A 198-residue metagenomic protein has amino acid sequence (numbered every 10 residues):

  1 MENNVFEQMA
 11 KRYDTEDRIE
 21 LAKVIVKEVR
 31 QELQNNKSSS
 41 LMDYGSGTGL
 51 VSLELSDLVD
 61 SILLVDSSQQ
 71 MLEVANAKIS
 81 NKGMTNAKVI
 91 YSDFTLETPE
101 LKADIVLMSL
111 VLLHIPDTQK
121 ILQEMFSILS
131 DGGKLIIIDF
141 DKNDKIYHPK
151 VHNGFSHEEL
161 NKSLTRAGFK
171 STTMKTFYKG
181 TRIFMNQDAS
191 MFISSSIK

Functional and structural regions predicted by a protein language model:
M1-N36, V74: Conserved class I S-adenosyl-L-methionine
M42-L96: Class I SAM-dependent methyltransferase SAM/SAH-binding core
L107: A conserved beta-strand element that flanks and buttresses the S-adenosyl-L-methionine
L110-V111: Short catalytic micro-motifs in class I SAM-dependent methyltransferases
K120-D131: A short glycine-rich, Lys/Arg-flanked "PGG" loop and its adjoining helix->strand segment in the class I
I136-N161: Conserved class I S-adenosyl-L-methionine
F169-G180: Conserved S-adenosyl-L-methionine
G180-K198: Core SAM-dependent methyltransferase catalytic element
